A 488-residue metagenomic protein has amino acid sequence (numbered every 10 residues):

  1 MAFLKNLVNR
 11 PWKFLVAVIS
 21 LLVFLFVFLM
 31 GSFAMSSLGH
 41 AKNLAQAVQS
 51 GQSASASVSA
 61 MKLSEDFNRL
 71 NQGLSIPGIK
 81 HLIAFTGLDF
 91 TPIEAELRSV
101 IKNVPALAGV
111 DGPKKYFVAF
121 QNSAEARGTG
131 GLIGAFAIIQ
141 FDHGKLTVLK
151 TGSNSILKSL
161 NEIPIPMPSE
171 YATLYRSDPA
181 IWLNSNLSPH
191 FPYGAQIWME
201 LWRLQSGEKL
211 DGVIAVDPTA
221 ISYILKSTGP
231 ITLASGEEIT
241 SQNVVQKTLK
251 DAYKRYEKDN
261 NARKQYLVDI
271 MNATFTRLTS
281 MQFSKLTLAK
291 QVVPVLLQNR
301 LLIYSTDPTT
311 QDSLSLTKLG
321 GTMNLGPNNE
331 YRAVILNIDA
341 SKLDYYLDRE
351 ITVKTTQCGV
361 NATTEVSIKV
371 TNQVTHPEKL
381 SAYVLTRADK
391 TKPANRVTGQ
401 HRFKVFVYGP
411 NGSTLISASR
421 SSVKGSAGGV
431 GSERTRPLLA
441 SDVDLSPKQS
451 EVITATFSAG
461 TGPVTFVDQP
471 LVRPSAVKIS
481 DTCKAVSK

Functional and structural regions predicted by a protein language model:
A2-L4, W12-K488: Non-catalytic, solvent-exposed segments at the cell envelope interface
